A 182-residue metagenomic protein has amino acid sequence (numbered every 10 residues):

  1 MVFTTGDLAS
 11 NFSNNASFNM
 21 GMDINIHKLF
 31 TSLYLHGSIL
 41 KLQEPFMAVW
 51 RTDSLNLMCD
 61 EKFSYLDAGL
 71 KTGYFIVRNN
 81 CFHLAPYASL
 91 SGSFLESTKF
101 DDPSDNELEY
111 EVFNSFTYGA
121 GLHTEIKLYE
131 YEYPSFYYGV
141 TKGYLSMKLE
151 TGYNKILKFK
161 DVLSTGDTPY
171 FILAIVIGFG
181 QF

Functional and structural regions predicted by a protein language model:
M1-Y34, F159-D161, G178-F182: Short glycine/proline- and aromatic-enriched beta-strand/turn motifs that initiate or cap beta-hairpins
F3-A9, I39-P45, R78, G92-F100 (+3 more regions): Gram-negative outer-membrane beta-barrel proteins
T5-S13, L57-E61, E107-F113, K160-S164: Outer-membrane beta-barrel domain signature
S10-N14, V77, A85, Y133-L145: Outer-membrane beta-barrel transmembrane strands
S13-S17, Y65-D67, S115-T117, T168-I172: Membrane-spanning beta-strands of outer-membrane beta-barrel proteins
D23, F30-Y34, H83-Y87, Y144-E150 (+1 more regions): Residue-level detector of the transmembrane beta-barrel scaffold of outer-membrane proteins
H27-I126: Gram-negative (and chloroplast) outer-membrane scaffold detector with strong preference for beta-barrel transmembrane
H123-F182: Predominantly the C-terminal beta-signal and adjacent terminal strand-loop region of outer-membrane beta-barrel
